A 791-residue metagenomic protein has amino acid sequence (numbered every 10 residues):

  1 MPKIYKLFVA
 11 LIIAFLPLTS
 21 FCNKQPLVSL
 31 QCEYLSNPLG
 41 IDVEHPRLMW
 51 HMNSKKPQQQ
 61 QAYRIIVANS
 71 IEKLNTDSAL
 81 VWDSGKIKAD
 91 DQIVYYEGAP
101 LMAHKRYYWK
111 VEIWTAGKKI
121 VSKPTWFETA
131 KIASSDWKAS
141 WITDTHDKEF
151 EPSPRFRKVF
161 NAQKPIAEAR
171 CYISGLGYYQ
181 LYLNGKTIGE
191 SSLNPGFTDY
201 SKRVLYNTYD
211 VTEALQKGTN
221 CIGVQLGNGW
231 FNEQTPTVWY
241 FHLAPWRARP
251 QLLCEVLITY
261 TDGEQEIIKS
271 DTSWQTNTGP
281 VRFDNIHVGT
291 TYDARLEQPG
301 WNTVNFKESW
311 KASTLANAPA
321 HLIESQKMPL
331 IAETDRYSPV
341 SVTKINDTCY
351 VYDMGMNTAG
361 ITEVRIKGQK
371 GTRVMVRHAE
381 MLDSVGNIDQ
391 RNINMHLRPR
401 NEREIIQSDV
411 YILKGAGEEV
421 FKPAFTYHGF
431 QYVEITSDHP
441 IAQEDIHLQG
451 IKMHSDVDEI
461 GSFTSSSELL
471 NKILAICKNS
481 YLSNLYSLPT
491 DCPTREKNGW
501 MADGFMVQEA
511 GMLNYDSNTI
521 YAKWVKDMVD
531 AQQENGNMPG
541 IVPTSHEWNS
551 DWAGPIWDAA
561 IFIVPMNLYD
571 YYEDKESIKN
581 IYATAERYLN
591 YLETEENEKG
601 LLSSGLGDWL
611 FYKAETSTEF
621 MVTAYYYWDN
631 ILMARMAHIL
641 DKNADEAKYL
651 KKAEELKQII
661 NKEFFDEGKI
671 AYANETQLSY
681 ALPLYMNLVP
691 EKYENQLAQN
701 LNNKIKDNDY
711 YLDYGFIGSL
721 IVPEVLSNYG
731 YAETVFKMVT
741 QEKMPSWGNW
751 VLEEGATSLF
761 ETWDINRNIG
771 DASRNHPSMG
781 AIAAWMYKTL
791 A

Functional and structural regions predicted by a protein language model:
M1-P26: Bacterial Sec-dependent N-terminal signal peptides
P2-Y5, C22-N23, T219, G536 (+2 more regions): Generic cytosolic/nucleocytoplasmic N-terminal low-complexity/intrinsically disordered segments
K3, L7-A10, L470, N630 (+2 more regions): Generic alpha-helix initiation/capping and coil-helix boundary signal
K3, Y352, T464, G511-Y515 (+1 more regions): Generic amphipathic alpha-helical segments used as scaffolds and interaction surfaces in large, multi-domain proteins
Q25-R106, K110-R495, A502-D503, T519-A522 (+4 more regions): Extracellular/oxidizing-compartment recognition motifs
W230-N232, W239-F241, G499-A791: Active-site core of glycosidic bond-cleaving carbohydrate-active enzymes
